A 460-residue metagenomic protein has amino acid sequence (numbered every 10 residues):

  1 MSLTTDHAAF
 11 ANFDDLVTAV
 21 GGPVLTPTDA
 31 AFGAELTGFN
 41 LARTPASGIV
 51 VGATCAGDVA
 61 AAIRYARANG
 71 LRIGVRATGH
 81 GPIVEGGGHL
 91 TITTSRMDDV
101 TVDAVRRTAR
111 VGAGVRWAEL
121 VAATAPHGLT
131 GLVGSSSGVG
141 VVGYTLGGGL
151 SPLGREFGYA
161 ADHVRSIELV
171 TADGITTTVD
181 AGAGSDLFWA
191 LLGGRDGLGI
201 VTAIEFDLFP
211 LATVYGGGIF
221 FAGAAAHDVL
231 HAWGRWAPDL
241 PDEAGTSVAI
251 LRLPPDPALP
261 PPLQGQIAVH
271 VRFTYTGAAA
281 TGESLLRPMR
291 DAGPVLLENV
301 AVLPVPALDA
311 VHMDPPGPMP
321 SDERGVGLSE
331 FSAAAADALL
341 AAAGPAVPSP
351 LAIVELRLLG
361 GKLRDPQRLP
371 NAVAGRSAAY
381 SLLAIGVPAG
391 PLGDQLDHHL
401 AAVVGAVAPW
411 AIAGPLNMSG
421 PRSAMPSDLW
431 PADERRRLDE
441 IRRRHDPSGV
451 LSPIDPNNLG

Functional and structural regions predicted by a protein language model:
M1-G460: Soluble FAD-dependent oxygen oxidases
